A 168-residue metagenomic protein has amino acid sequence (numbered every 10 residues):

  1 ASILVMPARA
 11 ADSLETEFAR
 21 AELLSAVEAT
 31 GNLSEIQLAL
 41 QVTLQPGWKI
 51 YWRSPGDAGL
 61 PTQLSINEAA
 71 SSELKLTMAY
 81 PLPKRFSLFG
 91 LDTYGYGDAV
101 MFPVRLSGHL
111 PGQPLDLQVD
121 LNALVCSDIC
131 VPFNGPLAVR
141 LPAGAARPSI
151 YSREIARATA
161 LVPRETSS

Functional and structural regions predicted by a protein language model:
A1-I3: Bacterial N-terminal signal peptides
A8-S168: Extracellular/lumen-exposed scaffold segments
